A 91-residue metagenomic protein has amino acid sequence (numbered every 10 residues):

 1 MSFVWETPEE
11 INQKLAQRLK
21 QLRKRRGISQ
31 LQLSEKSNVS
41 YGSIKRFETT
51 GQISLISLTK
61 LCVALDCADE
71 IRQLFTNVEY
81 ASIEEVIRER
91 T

Functional and structural regions predicted by a protein language model:
M1-R25, L74: A short, Lys/Arg-rich alpha-helix, primarily the initiator
Q17-L33, R90-T91: Short basic helix-loop element that most often maps to the first helix and adjoining turn of HTH DNA-binding modules
L19, Q30, Y41, L55-L58: Helix-turn-helix DNA-binding elements, focusing on the entry/boundary residues of the two helices that contact DNA
G27-K45: Short alpha-helical DNA-recognition segment
T50-V63: Short, basic-rich loop-to-helix N-cap that marks the start of a DNA-contacting helix
R72-T91: Short, charged recognition helix plus adjacent turn of helix-turn-helix-like nucleic-acid-binding domains
